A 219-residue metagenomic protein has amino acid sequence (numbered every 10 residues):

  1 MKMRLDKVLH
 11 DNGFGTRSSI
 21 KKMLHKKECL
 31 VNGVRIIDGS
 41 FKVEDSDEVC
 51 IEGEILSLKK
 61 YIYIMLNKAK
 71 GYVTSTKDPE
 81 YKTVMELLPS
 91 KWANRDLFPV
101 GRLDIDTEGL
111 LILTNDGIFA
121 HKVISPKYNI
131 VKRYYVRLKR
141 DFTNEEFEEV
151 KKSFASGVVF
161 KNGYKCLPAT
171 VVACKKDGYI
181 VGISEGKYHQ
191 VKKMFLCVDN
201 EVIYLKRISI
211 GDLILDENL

Functional and structural regions predicted by a protein language model:
K2-L219: Basic, flexible Lys/Arg- and Gly-enriched helix-loop patches that mediate nucleic-acid binding at interfaces with rRNA
